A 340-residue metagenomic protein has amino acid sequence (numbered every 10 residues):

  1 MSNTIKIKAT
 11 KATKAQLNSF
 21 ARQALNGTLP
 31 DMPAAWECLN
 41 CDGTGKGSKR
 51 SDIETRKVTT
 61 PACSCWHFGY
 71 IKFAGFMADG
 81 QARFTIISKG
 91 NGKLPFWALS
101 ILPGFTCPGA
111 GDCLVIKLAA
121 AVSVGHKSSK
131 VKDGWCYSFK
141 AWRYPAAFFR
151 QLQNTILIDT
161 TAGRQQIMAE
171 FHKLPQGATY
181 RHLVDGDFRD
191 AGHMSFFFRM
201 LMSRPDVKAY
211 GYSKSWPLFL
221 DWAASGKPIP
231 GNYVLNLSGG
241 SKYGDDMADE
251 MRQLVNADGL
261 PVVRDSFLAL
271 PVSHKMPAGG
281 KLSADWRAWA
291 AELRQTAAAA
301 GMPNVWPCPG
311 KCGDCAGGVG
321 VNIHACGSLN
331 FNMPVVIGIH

Functional and structural regions predicted by a protein language model:
M1-C38, S48-H340: Class I S-adenosyl-L-methionine
